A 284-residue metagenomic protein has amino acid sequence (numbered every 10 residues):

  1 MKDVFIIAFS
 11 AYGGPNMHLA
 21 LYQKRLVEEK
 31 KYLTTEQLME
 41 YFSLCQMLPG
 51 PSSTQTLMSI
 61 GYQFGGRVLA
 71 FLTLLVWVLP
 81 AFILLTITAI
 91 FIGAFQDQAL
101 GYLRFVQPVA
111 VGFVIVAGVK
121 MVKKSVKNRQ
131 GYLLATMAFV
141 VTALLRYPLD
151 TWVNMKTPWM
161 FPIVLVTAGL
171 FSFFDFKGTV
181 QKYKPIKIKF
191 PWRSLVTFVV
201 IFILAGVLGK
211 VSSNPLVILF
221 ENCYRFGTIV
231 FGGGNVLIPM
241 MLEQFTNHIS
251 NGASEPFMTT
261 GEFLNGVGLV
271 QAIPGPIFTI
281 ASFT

Functional and structural regions predicted by a protein language model:
M1-L48, S59-T284: Multi-pass membrane proteins that catalyze or facilitate reactions on polyprenyl-/lipid-phosphate substrates and their
